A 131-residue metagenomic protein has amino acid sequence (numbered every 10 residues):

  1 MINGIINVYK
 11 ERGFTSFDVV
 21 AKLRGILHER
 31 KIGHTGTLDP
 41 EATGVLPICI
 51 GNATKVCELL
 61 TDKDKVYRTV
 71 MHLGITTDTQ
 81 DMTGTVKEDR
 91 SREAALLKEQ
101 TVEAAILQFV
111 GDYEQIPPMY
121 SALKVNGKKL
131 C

Functional and structural regions predicted by a protein language model:
M1-C131: Catalytic/RNA-binding core of pseudouridine synthases
